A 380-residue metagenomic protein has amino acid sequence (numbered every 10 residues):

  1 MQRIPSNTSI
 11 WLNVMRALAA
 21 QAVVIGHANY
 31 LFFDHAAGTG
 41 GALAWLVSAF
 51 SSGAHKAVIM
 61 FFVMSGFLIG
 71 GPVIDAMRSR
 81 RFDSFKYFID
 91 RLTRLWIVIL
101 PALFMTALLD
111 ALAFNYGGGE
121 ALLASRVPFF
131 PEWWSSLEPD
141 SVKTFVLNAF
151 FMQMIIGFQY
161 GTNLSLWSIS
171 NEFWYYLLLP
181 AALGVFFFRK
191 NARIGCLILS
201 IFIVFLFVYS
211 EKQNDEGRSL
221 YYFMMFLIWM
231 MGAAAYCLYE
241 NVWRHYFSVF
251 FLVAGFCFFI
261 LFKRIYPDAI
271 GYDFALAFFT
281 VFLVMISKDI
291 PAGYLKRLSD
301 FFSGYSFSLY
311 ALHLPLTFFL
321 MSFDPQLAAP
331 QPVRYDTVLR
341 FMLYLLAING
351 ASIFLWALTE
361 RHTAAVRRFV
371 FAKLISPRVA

Functional and structural regions predicted by a protein language model:
M1-V14, I25-A54, G70-K86, I156-G157 (+5 more regions): Alpha-helical transmembrane segments in multi-pass integral membrane proteins
S9, L95, I99, K143-V208: Hydrophobic alpha-helical segments with transmembrane-like composition
L12-A19, V23, S51, V58 (+4 more regions): Hydrophobic alpha-helical transmembrane segments of polytopic
R16, I59, G66, E172 (+2 more regions): Short, conserved phosphate/pyrophosphate- and ester-handling motifs at nucleotide-, phospho-/glycolipid
L18, N29, S170-W174, P315: Active-site His/Glu-centered metal-binding helix of metallohydrolases
L18-G26, R94-L112, L123-A124, S306-L314: Hydrophobic alpha-helical membrane-insertion segments
A20-H27, R193-E211, F251-C257, I348: Small-polar-interrupted transmembrane alpha-helices in polytopic inner-membrane proteins
W96, L100-N171, L276-V284: Membrane-interface helix-loop-helix regions
